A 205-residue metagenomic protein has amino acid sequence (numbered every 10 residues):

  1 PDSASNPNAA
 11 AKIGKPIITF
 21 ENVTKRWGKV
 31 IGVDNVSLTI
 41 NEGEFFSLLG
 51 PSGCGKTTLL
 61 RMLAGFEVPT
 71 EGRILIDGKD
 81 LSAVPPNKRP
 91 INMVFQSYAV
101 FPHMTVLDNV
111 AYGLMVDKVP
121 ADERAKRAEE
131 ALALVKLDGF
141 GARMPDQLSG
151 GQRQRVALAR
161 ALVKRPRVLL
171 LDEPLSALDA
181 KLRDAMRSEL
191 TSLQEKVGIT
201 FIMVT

Functional and structural regions predicted by a protein language model:
D2-M186, S192-V197: ABC family nucleotide-binding domain
G198-V204: Conserved H-loop
